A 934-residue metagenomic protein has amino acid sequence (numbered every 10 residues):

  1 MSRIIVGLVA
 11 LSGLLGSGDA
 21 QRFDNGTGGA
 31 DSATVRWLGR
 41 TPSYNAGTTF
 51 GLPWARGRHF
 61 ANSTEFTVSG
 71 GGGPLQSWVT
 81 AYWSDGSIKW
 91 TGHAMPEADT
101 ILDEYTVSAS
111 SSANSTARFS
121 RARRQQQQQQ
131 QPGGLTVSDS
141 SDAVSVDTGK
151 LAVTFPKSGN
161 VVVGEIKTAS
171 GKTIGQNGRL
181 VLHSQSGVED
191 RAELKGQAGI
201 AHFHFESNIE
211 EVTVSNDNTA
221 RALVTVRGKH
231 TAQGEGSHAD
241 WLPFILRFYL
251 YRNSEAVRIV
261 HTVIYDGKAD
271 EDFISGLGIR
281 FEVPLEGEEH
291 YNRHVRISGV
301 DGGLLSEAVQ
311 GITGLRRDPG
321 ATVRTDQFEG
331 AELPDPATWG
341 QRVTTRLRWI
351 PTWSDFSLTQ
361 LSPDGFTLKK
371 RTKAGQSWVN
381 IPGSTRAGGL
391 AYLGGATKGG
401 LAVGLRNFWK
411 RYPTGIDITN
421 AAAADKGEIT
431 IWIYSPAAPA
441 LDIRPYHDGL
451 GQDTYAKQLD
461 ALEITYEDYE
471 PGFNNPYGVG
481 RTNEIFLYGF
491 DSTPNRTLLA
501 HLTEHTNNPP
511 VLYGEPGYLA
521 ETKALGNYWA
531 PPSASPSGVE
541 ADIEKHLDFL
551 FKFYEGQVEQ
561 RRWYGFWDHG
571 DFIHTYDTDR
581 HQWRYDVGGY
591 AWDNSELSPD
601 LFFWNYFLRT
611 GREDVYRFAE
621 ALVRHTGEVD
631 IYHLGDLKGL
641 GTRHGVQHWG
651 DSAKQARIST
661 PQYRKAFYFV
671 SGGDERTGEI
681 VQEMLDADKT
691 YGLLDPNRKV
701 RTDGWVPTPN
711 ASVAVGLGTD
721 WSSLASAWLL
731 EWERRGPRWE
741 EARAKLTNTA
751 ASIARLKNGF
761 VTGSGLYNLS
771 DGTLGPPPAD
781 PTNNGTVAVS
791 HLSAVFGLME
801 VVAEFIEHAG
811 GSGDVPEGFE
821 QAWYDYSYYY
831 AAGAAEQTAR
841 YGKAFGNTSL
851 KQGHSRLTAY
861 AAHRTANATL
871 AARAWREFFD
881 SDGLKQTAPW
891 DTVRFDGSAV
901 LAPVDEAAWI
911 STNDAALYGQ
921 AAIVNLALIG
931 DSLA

Functional and structural regions predicted by a protein language model:
M1-A20: Fungal secretory targeting signals
R36-N62, D270-V283, I431: Surface-exposed beta-strand/loop patches in extracellular or lumenal glycoproteins
L52-G73, R280-S298: Solvent-exposed beta-hairpin/edge-strand motifs
T67-T91, D453-I464: Solvent-exposed beta-strand/loop surfaces of large extracellular or lumenal domains
W78-V79, F553-G588, V629-G650, Y691-V713 (+3 more regions): Glycine- and aromatic-rich loop/turn segments at beta-sheet edges
D142-P494, L498-G514, G570-T575, N594 (+2 more regions): Beta-strand/loop-rich accessory regions of lumenal/periplasmic or secreted enzymes, predominantly carbohydrate-active
G383-N407, T419-N420, G427-I429, Y434-N483 (+4 more regions): Substrate-binding groove/exosite segments of carbohydrate-active enzymes
T497-L502, N507, S726, L730-A934: Terminal, non-catalytic domain-edge segments
